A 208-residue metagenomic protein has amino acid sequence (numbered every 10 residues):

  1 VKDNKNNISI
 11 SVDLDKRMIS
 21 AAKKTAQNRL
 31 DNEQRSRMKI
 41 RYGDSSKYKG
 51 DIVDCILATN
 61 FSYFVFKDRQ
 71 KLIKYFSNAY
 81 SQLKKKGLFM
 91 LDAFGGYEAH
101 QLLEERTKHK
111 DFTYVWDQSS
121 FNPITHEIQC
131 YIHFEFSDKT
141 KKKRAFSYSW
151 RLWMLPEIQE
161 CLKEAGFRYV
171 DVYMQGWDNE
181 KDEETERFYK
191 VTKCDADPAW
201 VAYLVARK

Functional and structural regions predicted by a protein language model:
V1-Y48: Class I SAM-dependent methyltransferase SAM/SAH-binding core
S46-I56: A short acidic, Gly/Pro-enriched loop at the edge of an enzyme's catalytic core that lines a small-molecule cofactor
D54-K71: A short SAM/SAH-binding and catalytic strip from SAM-dependent methyltransferases
K67, K84, K208: Short conserved AdoMet
Q70-L88: A short glycine-rich, Lys/Arg-flanked "PGG" loop and its adjoining helix->strand segment in the class I
F89-M90, Y169: A short hydrophobic/small-residue beta-strand
M90-C161: SAM-dependent methyltransferase
L152-K208: C-terminal lobe and adjacent flexible extensions of AdoMet/dcAdoMet transferase-like proteins
